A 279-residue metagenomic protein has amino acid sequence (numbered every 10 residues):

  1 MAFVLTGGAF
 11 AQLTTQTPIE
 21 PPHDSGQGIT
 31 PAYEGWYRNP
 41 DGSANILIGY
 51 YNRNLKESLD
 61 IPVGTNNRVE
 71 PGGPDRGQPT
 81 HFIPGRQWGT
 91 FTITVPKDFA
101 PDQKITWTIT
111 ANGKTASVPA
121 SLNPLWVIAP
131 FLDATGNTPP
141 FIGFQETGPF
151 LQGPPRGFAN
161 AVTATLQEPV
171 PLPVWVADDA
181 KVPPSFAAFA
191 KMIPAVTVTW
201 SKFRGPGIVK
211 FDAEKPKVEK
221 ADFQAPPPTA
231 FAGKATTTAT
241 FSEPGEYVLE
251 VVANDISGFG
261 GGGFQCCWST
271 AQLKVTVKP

Functional and structural regions predicted by a protein language model:
M1-G8: Bacterial N-terminal signal peptides
L13-T17, H23-Y33, Y37-N39, Y50-N52 (+4 more regions): Extracellular/lumenal mature domains of secreted and surface-exposed proteins
A44-Y50: Short, well-ordered beta-strand segments enriched in hydrophobic/aromatic residues
D60-V63, T94-P96, P101-W107, V118: Eukaryotic complex-assembly regions enriched in large gene-expression and RNA-handling proteins
F82-T92, T229-A235: Aromatic sugar-binding surface patches on proteins that engage polysaccharides or sugar-phosphate polymers
F91-D98, A235-F241: Short, hydrophobic beta-strand segments
P101-N112, L249-V251: Short, aromatic- and glycine-rich surface loops/edge beta-strands on solvent-exposed regions
